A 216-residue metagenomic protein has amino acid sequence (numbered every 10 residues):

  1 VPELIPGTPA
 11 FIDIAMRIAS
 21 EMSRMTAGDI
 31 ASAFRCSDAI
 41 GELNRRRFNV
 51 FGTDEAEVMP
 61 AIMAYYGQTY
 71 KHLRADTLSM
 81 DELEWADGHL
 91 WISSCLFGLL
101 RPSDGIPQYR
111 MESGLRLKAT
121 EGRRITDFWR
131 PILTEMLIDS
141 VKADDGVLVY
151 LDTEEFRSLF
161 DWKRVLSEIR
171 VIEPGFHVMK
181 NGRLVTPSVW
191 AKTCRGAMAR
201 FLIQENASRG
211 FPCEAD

Functional and structural regions predicted by a protein language model:
V1-T77: Active-site helix-to-loop segments that bind/position phosphate- or nucleotide-bearing substrates and donors across
A75-D216: Internal, well-folded beta-alpha domain core
